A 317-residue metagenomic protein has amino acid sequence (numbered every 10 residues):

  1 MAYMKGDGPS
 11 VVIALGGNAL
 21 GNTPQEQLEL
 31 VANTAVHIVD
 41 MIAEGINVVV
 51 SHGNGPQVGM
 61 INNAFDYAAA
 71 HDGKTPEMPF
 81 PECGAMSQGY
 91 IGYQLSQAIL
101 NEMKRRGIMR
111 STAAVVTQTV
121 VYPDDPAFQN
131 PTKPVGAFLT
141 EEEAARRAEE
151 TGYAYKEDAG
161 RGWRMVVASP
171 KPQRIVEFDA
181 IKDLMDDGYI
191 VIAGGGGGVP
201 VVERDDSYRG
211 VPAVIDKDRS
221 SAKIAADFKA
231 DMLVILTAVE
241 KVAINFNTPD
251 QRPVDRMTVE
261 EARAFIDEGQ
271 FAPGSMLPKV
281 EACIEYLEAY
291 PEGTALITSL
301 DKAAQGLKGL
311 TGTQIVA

Functional and structural regions predicted by a protein language model:
A2-A317: C-terminal catalytic "cap/lid" subdomain
